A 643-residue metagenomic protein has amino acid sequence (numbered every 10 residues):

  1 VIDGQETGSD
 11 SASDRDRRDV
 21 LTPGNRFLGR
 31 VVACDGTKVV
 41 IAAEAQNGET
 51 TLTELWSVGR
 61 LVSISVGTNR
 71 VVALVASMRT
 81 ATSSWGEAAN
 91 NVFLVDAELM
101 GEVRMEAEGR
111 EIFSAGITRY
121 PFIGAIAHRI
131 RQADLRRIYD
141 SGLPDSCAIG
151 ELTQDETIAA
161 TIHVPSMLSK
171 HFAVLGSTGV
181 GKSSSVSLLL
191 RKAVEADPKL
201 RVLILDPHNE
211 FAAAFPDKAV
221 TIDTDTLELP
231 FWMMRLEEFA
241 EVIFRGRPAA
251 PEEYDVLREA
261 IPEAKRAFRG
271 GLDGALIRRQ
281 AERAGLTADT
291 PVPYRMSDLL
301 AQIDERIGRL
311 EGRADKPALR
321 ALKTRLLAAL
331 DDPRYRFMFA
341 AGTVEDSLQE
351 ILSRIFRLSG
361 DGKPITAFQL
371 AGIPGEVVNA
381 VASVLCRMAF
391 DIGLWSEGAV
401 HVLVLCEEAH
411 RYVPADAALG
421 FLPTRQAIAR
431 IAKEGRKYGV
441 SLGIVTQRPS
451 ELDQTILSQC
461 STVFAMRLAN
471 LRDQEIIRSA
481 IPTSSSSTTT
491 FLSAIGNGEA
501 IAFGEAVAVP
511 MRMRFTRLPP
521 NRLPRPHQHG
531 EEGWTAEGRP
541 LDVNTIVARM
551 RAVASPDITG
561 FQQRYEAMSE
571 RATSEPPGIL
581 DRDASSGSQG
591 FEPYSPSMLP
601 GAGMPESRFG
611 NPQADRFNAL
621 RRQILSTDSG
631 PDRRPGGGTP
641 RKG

Functional and structural regions predicted by a protein language model:
V1-L175, E397-V400, A415: Basic- and hydrophobic-enriched, low-structure N-terminal and domain-boundary segments that flank ATP-binding catalytic
S146-L229, A502, E532-T535, Q563 (+4 more regions): Glycine-rich phosphate-binding loop of nucleotide-binding enzymes
P165-M167, A193-P198, L358-G360, G393-G398 (+3 more regions): Conserved catalytic network of the ASCE P-loop NTPase/AAA+ motor domain
F172, F368, G443: Conserved beta-strand position immediately N-terminal to the Walker
K199-L203, G362-I365, A399-L403, Y438-G443: Loop/turn-to-beta-strand initiation segments
N209-F215, A219, F231-A427: P-loop NTPase motor domains
R245, A429-E434, Y438-T516: Conserved ATP-driven motor cores of ASCE-family P-loop NTPases powering translocation/secretion/packaging/pilus
G498-G643: Conserved P-loop NTPase motor module
